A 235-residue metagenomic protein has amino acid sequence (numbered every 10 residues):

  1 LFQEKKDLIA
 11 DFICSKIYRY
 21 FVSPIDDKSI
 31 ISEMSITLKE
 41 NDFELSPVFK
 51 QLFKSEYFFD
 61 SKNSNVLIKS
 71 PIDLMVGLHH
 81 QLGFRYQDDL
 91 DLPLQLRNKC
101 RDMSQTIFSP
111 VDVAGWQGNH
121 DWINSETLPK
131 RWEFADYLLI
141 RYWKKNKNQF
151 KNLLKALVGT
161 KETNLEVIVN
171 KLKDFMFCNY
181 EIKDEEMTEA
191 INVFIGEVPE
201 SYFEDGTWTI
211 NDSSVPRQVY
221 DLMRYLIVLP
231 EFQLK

Functional and structural regions predicted by a protein language model:
F2-E4: Cationic, histidine-enriched alpha-helical/coil surfaces that engage anionic ligands
D11-N41, F49-K235: Flexible, low-complexity segments enriched for small/polar residues
